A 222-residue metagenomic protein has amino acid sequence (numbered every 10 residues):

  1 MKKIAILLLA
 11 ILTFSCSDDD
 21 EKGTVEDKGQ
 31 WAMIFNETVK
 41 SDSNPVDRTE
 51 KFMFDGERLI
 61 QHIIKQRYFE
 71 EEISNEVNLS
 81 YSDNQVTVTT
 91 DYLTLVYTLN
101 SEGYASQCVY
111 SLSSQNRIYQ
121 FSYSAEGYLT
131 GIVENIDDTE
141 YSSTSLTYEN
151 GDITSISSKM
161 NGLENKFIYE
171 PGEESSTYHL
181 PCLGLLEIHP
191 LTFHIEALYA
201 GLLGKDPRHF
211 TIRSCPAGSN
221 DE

Functional and structural regions predicted by a protein language model:
M1-I4: Positively charged n-region of N-terminal signal peptides that target proteins for export
T13-S15: C-terminal motif of bacterial Sec signal peptides marking the signal peptidase cleavage site
D19-E222: Buried hydrophobic residues that stabilize the cores of well-folded domains
